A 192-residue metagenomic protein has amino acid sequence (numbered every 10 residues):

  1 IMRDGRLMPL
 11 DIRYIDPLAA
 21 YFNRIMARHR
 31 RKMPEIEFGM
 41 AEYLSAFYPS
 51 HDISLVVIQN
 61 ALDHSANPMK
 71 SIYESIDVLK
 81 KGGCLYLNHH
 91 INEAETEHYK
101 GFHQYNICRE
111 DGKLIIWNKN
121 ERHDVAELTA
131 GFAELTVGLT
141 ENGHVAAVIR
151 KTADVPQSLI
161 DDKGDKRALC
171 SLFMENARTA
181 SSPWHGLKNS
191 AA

Functional and structural regions predicted by a protein language model:
I1-L44: Class I SAM-dependent methyltransferase SAM/SAH-binding core
L7, A66, K80, A130: Short conserved AdoMet
G39-V56: A short acidic, Gly/Pro-enriched loop at the edge of an enzyme's catalytic core that lines a small-molecule cofactor
S54-N67: A short SAM/SAH-binding and catalytic strip from SAM-dependent methyltransferases
M69-C84: A short glycine-rich, Lys/Arg-flanked "PGG" loop and its adjoining helix->strand segment in the class I
C84-K113: Conserved class I S-adenosyl-L-methionine
Y105-V137: Short alpha-helix
V125-A192: Core SAM-dependent methyltransferase catalytic element
